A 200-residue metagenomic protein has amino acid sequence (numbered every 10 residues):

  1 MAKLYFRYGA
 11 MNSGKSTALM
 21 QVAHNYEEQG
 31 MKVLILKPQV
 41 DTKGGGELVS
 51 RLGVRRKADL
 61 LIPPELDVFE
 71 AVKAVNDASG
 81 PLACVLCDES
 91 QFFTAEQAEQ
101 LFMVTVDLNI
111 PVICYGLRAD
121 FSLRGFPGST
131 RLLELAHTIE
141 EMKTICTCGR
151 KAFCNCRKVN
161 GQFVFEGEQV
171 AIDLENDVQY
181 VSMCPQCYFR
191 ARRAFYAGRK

Functional and structural regions predicted by a protein language model:
M1-V75, D120-R131, E141-T144, V164-E166 (+1 more regions): Conserved P-loop
V22, Q100-L108, R131-L135: Catalytic-core regions built around general acid/base machinery
G80-F93: Conserved P-loop NTPase "ATPase switch" module shared by AAA+ and STAND
P81-C84, D107-G116: Loop/turn-to-beta-strand initiation segments
A83, A136-H137: Conserved acidic residues
E89, G116-L117: Walker B catalytic acidic pair
S90-L101, F121-F126: Conserved ATPase-coupling elements of RecA-like P-loop NTPase cores
H137, K143-V164: Conserved AAA+ ATPase core "coupling" helix
